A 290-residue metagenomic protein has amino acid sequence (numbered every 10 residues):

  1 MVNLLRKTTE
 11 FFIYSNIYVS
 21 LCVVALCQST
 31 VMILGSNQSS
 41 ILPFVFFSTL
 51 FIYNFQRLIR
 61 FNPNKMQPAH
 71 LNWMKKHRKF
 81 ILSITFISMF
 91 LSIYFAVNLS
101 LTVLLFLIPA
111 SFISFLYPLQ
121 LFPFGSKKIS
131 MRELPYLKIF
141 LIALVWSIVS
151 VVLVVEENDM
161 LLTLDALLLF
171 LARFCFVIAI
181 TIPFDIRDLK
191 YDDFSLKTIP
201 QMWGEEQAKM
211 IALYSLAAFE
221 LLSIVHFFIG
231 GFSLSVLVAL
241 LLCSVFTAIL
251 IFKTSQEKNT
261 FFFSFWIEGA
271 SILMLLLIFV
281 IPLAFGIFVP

Functional and structural regions predicted by a protein language model:
V2-V19, P63-S83, L119-L144, T198 (+2 more regions): Interhelical loop and helix-boundary elements at the membrane-water interface of polytopic inner-membrane proteins
V24, V45-I59, M89-F90, S111-L119 (+1 more regions): Central hydrophobic cores of alpha-helical transmembrane segments in multi-pass inner-membrane proteins across all
C27-S40, Y94-N98, F228: Short, hydrophobic transmembrane alpha-helix segments
L34-F55, F106-F112, L161-P183: Membrane-embedded alpha-helical segments that form the functional core of polytopic membrane enzymes, especially those
T49, Y53-S83, I178-L216: Solvent-exposed interhelical
H77, L82-E157, L250: Intramembrane alpha-helical segments
F194-T247: Glycine/small-residue-rich hydrophobic helix-like segments
L276-P290: Juxtamembrane boundary at the C-terminal end of a transmembrane helix
